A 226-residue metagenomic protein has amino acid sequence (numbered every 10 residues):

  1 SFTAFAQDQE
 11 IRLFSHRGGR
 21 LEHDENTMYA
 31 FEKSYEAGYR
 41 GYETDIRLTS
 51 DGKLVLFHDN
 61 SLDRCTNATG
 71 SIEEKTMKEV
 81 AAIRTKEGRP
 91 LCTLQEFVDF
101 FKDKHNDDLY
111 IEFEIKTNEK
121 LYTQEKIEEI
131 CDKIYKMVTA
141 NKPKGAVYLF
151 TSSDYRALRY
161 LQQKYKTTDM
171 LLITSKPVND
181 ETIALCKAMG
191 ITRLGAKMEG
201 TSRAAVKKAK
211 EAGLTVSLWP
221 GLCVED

Functional and structural regions predicted by a protein language model:
F5-D226: Phosphate-group recognition and catalysis centered on beta-loop-alpha active-site segments
